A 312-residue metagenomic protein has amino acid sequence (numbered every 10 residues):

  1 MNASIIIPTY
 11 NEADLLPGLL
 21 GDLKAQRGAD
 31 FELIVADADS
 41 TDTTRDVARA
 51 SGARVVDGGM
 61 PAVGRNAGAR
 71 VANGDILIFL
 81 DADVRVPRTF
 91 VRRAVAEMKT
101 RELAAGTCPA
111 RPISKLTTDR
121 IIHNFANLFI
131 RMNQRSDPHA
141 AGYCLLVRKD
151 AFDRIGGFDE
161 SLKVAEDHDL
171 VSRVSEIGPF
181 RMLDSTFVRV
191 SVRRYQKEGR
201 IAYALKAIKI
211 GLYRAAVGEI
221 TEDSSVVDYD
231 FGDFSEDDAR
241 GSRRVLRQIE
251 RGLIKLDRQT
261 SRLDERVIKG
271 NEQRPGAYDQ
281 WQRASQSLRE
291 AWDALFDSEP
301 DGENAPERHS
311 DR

Functional and structural regions predicted by a protein language model:
G21-D30: Short, acidic, metal-binding catalytic loop of nucleotide-sugar glycosyltransferases
D22, D37-R45, V84: A conserved acidic beta->alpha catalytic loop
T43, L80-A96, S172: Acidic donor-binding/catalytic loop of UDP-sugar-dependent glycosyltransferases, especially processive GT2
D57-A72: Glycine-rich, basic loop-to-helix element that forms the pyrophosphate-binding segment of sugar-nucleotide handling
L77: Short aromatic/hydrophobic "clamp" motif used to bind/position activated sugar donors
T89-T118: Conserved donor NDP-sugar-binding/catalytic core segment of glycosyltransferases
A110-T117, L128-D150: A recurrent flexible, glycine/aromatic-enriched loop bordering the glycosyltransferase active site that acts as
V164-L170: Acidic donor-binding loop at a coil-to-helix junction in glycosyltransferase catalytic cores that engages
